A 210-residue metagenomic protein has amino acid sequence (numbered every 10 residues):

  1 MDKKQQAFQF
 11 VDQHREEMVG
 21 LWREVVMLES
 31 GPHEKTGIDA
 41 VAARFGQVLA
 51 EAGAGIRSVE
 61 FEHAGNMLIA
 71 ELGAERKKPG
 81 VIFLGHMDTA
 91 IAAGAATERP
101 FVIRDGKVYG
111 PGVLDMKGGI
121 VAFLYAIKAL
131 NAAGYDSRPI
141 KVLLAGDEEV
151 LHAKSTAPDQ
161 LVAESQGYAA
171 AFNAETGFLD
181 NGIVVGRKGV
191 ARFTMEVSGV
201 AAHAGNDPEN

Functional and structural regions predicted by a protein language model:
D2-P111, N131-Y135: Acidic/His- and Gly-rich active-site-bordering loop/insert found across diverse amide/peptide-bond hydrolases
I69, K141, R192-E196: Beta-strand secondary-structure signal
L72, G85-M87, D105, A145-D147 (+2 more regions): Fold-independent oxyanion-binding glycine-rich loops and adjacent beta-strand/coil segments at enzyme active sites
G80-I82, V108, A169-N173, R192-T194: Short glycine-aspartate micro-motif
K107-V121, H203: Glycine/serine-rich anion-binding loops at beta->alpha junctions that coordinate negatively charged ligand groups
M116-K188: Acidic/histidine-rich catalytic neighborhood of metal-dependent amide-processing enzymes
V185, G205-N210: Acidic-enriched catalytic cores of C-N bond-cleaving enzymes acting on peptides and small amides
